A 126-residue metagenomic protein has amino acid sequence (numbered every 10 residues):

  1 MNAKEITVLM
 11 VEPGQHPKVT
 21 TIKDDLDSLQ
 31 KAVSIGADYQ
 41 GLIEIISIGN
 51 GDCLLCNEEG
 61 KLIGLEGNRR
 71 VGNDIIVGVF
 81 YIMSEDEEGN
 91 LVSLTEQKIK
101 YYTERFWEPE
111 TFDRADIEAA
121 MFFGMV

Functional and structural regions predicted by a protein language model:
M1-V126: Short beta-rich binding modules
